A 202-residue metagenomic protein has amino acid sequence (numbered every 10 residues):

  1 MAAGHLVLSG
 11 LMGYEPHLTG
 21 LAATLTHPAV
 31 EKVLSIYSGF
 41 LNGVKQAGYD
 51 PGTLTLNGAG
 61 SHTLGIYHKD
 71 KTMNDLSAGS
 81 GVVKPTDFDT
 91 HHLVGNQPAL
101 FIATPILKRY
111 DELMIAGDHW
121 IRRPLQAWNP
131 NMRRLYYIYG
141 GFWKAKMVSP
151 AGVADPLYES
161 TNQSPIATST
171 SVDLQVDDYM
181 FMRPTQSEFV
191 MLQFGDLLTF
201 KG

Functional and structural regions predicted by a protein language model:
M1-A3, V33-S38, S80-K84, L100-T104 (+3 more regions): Glycine-rich loops and low-complexity Gly/Arg-rich segments that provide flexible linkers or classic glycine-based
M1-V94: Active-site loop/helix belt of alpha/beta enzymes
P28, H62-I138, A151: Active-site loop ensemble at the mouth of alpha/beta enzyme cores that anchors a bound cofactor
V33, G95-Q97, D155-Y158: Short Gly/Pro-enriched turn/cap motifs at secondary-structure boundaries
G39, G43, P105, Y179: Alpha-helical scaffold segments in soluble metabolic enzymes
L113-G202: C-terminal accessory subdomain/extension
